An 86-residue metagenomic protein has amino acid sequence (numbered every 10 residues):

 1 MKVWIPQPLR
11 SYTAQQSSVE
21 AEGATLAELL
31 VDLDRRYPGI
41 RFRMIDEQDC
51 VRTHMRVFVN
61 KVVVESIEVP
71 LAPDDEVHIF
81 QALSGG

Functional and structural regions predicted by a protein language model:
M1-G85: Ubiquitin-like/PB1-type beta-grasp interaction modules and other compact soluble beta-rich domains
